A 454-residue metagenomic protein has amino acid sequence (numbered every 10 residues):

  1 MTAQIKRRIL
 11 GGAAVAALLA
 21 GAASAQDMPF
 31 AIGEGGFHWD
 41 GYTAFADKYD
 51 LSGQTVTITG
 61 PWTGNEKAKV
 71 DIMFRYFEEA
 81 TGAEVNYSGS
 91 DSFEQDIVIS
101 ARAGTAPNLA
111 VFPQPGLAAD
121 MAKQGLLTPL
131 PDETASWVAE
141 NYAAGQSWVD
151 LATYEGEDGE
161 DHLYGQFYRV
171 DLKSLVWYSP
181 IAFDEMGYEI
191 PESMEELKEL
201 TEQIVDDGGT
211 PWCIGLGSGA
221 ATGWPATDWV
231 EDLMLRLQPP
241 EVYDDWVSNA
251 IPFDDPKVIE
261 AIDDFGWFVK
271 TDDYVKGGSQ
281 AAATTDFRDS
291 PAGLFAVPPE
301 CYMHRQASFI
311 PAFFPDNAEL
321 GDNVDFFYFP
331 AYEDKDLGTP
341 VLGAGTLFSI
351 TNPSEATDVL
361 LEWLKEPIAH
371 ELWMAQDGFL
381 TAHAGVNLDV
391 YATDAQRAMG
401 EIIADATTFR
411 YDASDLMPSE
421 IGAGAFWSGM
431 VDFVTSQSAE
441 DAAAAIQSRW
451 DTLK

Functional and structural regions predicted by a protein language model:
Q26-D50, L117-S174, P225: Hinge/lid segment of periplasmic solute-binding proteins
Q26-T55, D184, E401-K454: Conserved C-terminal helix/tail region of periplasmic/extracytoplasmic solute-binding proteins
M28, I72-L151, I181-E192, G293 (+2 more regions): Extracytoplasmic "Venus flytrap"/periplasmic binding protein-like
S52-T63, A83-S88, L109, Y164 (+1 more regions): Short, well-ordered beta-strand elements
I99-S100, P107-N108, A139-I181, D336-P340 (+2 more regions): A structural signal for short loop-to-beta-strand junctions that line the ligand-binding cleft of periplasmic/secreted
R102, F309, P315-L380: Extracytoplasmic/periplasmic substrate-recognition and gating elements
E155-Y168, S174, K198-I251: Extracytoplasmic/periplasmic solute-binding protein
T201-Q203, V247-A282: Glycine-centered hinge/linker elements that transmit conformational signals in sensory and ligand-binding systems
